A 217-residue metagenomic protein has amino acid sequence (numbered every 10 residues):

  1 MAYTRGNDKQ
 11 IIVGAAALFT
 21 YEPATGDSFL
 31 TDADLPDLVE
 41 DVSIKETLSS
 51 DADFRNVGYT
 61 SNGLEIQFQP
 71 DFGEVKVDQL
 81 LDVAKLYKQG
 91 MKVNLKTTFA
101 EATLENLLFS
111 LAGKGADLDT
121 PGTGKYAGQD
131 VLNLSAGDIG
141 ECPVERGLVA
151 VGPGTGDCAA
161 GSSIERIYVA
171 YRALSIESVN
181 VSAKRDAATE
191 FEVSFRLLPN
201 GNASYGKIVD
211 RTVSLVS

Functional and structural regions predicted by a protein language model:
M1-S217: Signature of extracytoplasmic/envelope-associated structural regions
